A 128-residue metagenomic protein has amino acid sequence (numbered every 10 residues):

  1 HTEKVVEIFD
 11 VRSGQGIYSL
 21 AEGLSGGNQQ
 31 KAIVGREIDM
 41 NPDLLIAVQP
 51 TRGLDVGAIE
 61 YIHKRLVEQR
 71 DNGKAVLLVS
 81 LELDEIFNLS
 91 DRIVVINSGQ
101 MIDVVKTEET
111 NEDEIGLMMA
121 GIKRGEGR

Functional and structural regions predicted by a protein language model:
H1-R128: Glycine-rich phosphate-binding loops of nucleotide-dependent enzymes
